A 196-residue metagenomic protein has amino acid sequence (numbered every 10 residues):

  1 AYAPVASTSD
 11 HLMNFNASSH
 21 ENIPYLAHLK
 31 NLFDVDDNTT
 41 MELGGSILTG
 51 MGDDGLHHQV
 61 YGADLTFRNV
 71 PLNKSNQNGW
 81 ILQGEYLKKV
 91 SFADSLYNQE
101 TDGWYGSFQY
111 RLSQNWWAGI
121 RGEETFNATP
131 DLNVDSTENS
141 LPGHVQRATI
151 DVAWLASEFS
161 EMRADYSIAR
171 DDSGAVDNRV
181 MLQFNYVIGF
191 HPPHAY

Functional and structural regions predicted by a protein language model:
A1-A3, G44-L48, I81-L87, R121-E123 (+4 more regions): Transmembrane beta-strands of outer-membrane beta-barrel proteins
A1-G50: Aromatic- and glycine-enriched pocket-lining scaffold segments that form the walls of small-molecule binding clefts
S7-A17, F92-L96, A128-G143, V187-P192 (+1 more regions): Solvent-exposed loop segments that connect transmembrane elements
E21-Y25, H57-Y61, E100-W104, H144-A148 (+1 more regions): Residues that define the transmembrane beta-barrel architecture of outer-membrane proteins
N31-F33, F67-N69, S75, Y110-L112 (+3 more regions): Residue-level signature of outer-membrane beta-barrel architecture
N38-E138, P142: Detector for outer-membrane/organellar transmembrane beta-barrel domains, recognizing the amphipathic beta-strand
A63-L65, W154, D177-Y196: Outer-membrane beta-barrel "beta-signal"
N73-W80, W116, A156, I188-Y196: Outer-membrane beta-barrel biogenesis signature
